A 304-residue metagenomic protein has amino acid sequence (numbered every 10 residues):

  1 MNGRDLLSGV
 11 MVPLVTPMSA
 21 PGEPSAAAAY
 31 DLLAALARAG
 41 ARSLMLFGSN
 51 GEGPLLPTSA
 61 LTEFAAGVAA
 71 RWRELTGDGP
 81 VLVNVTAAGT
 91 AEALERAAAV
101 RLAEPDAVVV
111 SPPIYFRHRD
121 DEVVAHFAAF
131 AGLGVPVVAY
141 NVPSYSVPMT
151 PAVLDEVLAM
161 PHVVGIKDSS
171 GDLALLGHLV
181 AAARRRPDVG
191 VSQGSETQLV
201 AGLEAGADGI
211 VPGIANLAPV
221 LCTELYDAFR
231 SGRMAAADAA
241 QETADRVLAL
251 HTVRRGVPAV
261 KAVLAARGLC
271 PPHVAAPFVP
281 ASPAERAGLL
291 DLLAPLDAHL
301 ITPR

Functional and structural regions predicted by a protein language model:
N2-S146, P303: Active-site beta->alpha loop and helix N-cap motifs at the rims of alpha/beta catalytic domains
L6-P17, A35, A39-A41, N50 (+2 more regions): C-terminal alpha-helical cap/extension of soluble enzyme domains
A29, L61, A65, A93 (+5 more regions): A general structural signal for well-ordered alpha-helical segments in protein cores
L56-S59, D120-V123, T150-A152, H178-L179 (+2 more regions): Short secondary-structure transition/capping segments
L133, S144-T252: Catalytic alpha/beta core domains of metabolic enzymes, predominantly
